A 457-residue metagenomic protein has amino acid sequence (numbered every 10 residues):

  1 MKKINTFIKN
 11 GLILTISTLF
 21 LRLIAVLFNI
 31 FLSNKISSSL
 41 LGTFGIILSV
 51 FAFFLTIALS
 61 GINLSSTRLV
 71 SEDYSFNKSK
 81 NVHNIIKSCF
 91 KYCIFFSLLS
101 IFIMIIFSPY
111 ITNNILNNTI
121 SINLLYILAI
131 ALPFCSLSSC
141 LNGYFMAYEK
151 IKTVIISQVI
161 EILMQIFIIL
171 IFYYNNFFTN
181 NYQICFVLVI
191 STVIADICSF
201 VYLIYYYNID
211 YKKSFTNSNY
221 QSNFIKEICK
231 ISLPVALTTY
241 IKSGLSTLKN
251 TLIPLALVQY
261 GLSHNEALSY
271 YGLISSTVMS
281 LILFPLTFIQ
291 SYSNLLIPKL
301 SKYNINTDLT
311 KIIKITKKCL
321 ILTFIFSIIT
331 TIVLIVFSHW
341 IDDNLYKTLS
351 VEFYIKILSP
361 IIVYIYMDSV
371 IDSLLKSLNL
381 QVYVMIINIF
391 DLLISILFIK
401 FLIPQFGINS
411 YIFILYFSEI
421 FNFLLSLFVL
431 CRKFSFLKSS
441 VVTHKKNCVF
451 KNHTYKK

Functional and structural regions predicted by a protein language model:
M1-I24, K80, N84, N219-K242 (+4 more regions): N-terminal membrane topogenesis motif
T6-L64, I101, I105, A131 (+1 more regions): Signature of the first transmembrane helix
N10-A25, S191-Y207, S222-L295: Transmembrane helical elements of multi-pass membrane transporters/channels
S60-S75, I282-N306: Helix-loop junctions and terminal segments of transmembrane helices in multi-pass membrane transport/translocation
L64-P109, T310-T330: Membrane-water interface segments that mark the loop-to-transmembrane alpha-helix transition
L99-T119, I329-T348, E352, Q405: Short membrane-interface helical motifs at transmembrane helix boundaries in multi-pass membrane transporters
F134-S157, I362-I387: Membrane-interface junctions at transmembrane-helix termini in multi-pass inner-membrane proteins
I156-I171, T179-I209, F390-I394, I408-R432: Hydrophobic alpha-helical transmembrane segments
